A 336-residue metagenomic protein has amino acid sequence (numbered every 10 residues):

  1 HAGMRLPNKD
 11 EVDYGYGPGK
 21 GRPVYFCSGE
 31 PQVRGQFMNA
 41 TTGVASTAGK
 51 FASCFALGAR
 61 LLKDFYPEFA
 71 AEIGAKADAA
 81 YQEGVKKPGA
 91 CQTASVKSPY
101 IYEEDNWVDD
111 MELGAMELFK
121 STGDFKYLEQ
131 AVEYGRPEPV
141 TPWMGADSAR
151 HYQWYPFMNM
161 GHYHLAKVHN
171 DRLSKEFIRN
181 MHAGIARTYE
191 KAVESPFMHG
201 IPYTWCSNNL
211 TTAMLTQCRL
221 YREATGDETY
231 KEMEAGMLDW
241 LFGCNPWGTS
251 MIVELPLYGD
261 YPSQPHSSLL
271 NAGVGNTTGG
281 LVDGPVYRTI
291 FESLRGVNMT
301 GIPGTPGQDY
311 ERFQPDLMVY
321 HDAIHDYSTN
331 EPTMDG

Functional and structural regions predicted by a protein language model:
H1, Q32-M38, L57-I73: Short coil/linker segments at helix-helix boundaries
H1-K50, C54, N106-E133, P156-E194 (+1 more regions): Aromatic (Trp/Tyr) and acidic
R34-N39, A94-Y102, W143-A149, P196-T204: Active-site-adjacent structural elements in folded domains
A48, A52-L62, A70-K120, S148-A166: Aromatic-lined, polymer-binding surfaces characteristic of secreted/periplasmic polysaccharide-degrading enzymes
A59-R60, K86, R136-V140, A186 (+2 more regions): Amphipathic alpha-helical segments of tetratricopeptide repeats
R60-E68, K87-S95, F125, A192-H199 (+3 more regions): Surface-exposed helix-capping loop/turn segments at secondary-structure junctions
K76, E138, H266-S268: Glycine-rich loops and low-complexity Gly/Arg-rich segments that provide flexible linkers or classic glycine-based
